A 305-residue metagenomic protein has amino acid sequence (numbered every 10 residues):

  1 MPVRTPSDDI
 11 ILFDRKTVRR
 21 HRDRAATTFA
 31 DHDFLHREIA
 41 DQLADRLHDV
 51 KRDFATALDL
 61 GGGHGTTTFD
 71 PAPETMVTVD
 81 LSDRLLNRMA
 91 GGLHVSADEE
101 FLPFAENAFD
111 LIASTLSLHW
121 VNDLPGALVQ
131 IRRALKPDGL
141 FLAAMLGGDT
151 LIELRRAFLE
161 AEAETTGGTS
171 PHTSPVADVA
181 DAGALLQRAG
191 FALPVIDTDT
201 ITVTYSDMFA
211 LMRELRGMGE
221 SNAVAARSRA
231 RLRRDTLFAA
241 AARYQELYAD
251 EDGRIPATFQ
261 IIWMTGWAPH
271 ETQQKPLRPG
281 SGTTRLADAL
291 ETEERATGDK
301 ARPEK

Functional and structural regions predicted by a protein language model:
M1-R24, D98, E106, L290-K305: Short, low-complexity, intrinsically disordered N-terminal peptides in bacterial proteins
P2-R52: Class I SAM-dependent methyltransferase Rossmann-like catalytic core, especially the SAM/SAH-binding loop
D45-L111, P125-V129: Class I SAM-dependent methyltransferase SAM/SAH-binding core
G65-T68, V77, L81, D181 (+2 more regions): N-terminal regions of ATP-driven nucleic-acid and macromolecular assemblies, encompassing P-loop NTP-binding domains
L116-W120: Short catalytic micro-motifs in class I SAM-dependent methyltransferases
P125-L140: A short glycine-rich, Lys/Arg-flanked "PGG" loop and its adjoining helix->strand segment in the class I
L142-A210, M218-R231: Conserved catalytic/acceptor-binding region of the Class I
A189, F209-K305: C-terminal lobe and adjacent flexible extensions of AdoMet/dcAdoMet transferase-like proteins
